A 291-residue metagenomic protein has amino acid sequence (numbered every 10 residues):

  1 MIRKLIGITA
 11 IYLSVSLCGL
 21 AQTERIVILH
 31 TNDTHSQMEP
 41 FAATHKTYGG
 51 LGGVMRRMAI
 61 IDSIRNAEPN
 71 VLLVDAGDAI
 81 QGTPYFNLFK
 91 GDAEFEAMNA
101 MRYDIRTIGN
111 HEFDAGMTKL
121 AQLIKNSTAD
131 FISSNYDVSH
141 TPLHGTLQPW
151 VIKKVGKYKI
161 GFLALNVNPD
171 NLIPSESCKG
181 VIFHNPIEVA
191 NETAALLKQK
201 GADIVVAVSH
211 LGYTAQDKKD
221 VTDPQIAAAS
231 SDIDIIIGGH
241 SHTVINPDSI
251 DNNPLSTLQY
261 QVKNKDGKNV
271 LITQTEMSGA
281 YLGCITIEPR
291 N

Functional and structural regions predicted by a protein language model:
M1-L5: Positively charged n-region of N-terminal signal peptides that target proteins for export
I6, G19-Q22: Short, surface-exposed loop and linker segments with low hydrophobicity and enrichment for Pro/Ser/Thr
I6-G7, I60: Sequence-pattern detector for short linear motifs and compositional/periodic biases rather than a specific fold
G7-S16: Bacterial N-terminal signal peptides
A21-R290: Acidic, metal/ion-coordinating pockets
